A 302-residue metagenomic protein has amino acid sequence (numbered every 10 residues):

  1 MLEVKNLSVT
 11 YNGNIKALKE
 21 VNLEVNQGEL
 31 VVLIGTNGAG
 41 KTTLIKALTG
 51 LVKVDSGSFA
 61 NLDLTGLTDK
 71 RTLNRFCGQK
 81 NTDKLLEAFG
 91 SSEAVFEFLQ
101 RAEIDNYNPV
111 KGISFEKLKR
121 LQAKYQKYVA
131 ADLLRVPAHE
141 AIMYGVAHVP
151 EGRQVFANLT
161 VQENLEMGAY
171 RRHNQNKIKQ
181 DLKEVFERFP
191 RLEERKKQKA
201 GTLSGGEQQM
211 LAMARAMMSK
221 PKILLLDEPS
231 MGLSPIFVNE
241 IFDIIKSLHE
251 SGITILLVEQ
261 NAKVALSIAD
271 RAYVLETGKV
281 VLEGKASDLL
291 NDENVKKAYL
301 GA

Functional and structural regions predicted by a protein language model:
L2-V4, L18: Conserved structural motif at the start of ABC-family nucleotide-binding domains
N12-G13, V31, K53, L64-Q122 (+4 more regions): ABC-type ATPase nucleotide-binding domains, specifically the catalytic core motifs of the NBD
V31-V32, H148: Short beta-strand immediately N-terminal to the Walker A/P-loop
I34-T36: The feature captures the beta-strand-to-loop junction immediately N-terminal to the Walker
T49: Helix-to-loop junction immediately C-terminal to a conserved catalytic motif
L159, L203, A216-M217: ABC ATPase signature
K199-L203, E207: Conserved ABC ATPase signature
M218-K222: A short, proline-enriched helix->beta-strand linker immediately N-terminal to the Walker B motif in ABC-type P-loop
